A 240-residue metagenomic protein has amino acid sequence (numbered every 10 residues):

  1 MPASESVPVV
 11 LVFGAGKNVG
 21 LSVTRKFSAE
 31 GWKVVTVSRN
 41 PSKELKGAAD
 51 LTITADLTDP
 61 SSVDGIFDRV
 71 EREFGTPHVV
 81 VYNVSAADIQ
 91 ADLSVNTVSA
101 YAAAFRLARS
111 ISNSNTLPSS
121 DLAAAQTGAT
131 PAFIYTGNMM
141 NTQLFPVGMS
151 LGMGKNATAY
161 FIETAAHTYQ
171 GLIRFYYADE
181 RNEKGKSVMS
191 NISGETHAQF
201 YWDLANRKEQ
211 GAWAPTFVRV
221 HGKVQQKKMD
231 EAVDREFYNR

Functional and structural regions predicted by a protein language model:
L11, H78-V81, I134: N-terminal Rossmann-like NAD(P) cofactor-binding module of classical short-chain dehydrogenase/reductase
V12-K26: N-terminal Rossmann NAD(P)H-binding glycine-rich loop of SDR-like oxidoreductase domains
G14, A86-H167, D179-K186: Catalytic loop of short-chain dehydrogenase/reductase
E30-L45: Conserved glycine-rich Rossmann-like NAD(P)H-binding loop of the short-chain dehydrogenase/reductase
G47-S62: Rossmann-fold cofactor-recognition segment
L51, D68-D88, Q210: A glycine-rich helix->loop->beta "capping" turn within Rossmann-like NAD(P)(H)-dependent oxidoreductase domains
V63-F67: A conserved hydrophobic alpha-helix of the Rossmann-fold in NAD(P)-dependent oxidoreductases
E163, Q170-R240: C-terminal helical subdomain
